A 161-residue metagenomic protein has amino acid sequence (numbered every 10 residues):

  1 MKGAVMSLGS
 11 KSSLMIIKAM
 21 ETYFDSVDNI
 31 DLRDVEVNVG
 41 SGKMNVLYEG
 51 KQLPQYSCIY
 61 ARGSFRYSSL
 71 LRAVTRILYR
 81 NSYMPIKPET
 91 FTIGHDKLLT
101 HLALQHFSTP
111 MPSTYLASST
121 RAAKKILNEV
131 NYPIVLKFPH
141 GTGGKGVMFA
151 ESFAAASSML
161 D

Functional and structural regions predicted by a protein language model:
M1-P85: ATP-binding N-terminal substructure of ATP-dependent carboxylate-amine bond-forming enzymes
K2-S7, K18, V27, L53-P54 (+2 more regions): Active-site nucleotide/adenylate-binding loops and adjacent lid/helix of ATP-dependent enzymes
